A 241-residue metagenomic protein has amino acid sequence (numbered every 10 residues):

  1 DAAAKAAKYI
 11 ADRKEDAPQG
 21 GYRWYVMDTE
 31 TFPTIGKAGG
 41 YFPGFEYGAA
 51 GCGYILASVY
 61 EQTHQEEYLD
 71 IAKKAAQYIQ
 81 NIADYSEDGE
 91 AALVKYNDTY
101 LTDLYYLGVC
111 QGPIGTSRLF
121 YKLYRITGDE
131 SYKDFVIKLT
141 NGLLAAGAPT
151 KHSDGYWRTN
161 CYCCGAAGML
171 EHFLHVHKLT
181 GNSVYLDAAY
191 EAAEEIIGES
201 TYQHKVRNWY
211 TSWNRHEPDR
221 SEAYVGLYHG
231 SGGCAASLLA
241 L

Functional and structural regions predicted by a protein language model:
D1-L241: Glycan-recognition and catalytic cores of secretory/periplasmic carbohydrate-active enzymes
